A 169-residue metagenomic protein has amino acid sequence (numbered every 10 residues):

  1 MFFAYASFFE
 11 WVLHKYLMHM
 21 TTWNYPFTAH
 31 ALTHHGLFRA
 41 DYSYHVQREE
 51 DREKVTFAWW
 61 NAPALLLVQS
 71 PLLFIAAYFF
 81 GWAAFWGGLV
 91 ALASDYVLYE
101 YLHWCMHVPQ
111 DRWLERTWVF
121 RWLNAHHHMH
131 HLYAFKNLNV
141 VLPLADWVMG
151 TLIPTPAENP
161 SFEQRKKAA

Functional and structural regions predicted by a protein language model:
F2-F3: Extended basic (Lys/Arg/His-rich) segments that typically form rRNA-contacting surfaces in ribosomal proteins
A6-A169: Membrane-embedded catalytic scaffold of the fatty acid hydroxylase/desaturase
